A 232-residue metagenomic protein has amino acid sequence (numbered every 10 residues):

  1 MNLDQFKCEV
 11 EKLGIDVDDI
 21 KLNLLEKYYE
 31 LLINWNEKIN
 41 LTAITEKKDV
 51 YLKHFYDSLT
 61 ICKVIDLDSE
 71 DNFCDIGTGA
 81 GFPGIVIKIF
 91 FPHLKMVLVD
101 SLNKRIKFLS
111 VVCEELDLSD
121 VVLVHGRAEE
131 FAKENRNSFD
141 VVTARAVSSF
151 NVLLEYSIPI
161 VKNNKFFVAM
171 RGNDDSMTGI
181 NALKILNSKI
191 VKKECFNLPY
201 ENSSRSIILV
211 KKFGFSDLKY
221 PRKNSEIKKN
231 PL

Functional and structural regions predicted by a protein language model:
M1-S69, K107-V121, K223: Class I SAM-dependent transferase core
D19, T45, H125-R127, K192-E194: Short loop/edge segments at beta-strand edges and connector loops that shape dinucleotide/nucleotide cofactor-binding
L32, I87, R171, V210: Residue-level signal for inorganic ion chemistry
L59-A144, S148, L154-S157: Conserved SAM/SAH cofactor-binding pocket of Class I
S149, G172-S176, L198: Short "lid" loop at the C-terminus of a central beta-strand within the Rossmann-like core of SAM-dependent
V152-F166: A short glycine-rich, Lys/Arg-flanked "PGG" loop and its adjoining helix->strand segment in the class I
N164-D174: Conserved beta-strand signature within the Rossmann-like core of class I S-adenosyl-L-methionine
I180-L232: SAM/dcSAM-binding transferase cores
